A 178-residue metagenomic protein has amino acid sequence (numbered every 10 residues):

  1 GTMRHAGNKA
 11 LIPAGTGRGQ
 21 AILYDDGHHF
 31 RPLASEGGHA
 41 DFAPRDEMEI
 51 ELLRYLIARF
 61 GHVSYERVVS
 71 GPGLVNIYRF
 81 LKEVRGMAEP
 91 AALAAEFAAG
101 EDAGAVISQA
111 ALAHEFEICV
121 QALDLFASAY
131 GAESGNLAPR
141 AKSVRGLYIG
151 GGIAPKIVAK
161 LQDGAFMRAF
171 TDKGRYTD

Functional and structural regions predicted by a protein language model:
G1-G71, V75, R79-K82: Phosphate-binding/catalytic loop of phosphoryl-transfer enzymes
E51-D178: ATP-binding/phosphotransfer module of carbohydrate and carboxylate kinases, centering on a glycine-rich
